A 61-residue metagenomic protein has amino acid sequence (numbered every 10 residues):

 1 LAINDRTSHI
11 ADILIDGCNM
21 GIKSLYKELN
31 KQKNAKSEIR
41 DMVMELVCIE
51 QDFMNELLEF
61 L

Functional and structural regions predicted by a protein language model:
L1-I49: Acidic/histidine-rich alpha-helical segments that form the ligand environment of transition-metal centers
I3, D52-L61: Amphipathic alpha-helical coiled-coil segments
